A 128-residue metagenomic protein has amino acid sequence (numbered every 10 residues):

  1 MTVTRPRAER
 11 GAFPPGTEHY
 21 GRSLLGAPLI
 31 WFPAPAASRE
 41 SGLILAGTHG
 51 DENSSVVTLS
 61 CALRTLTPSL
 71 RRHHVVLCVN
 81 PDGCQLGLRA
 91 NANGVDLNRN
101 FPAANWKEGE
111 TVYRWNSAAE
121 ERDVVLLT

Functional and structural regions predicted by a protein language model:
M1-F32: Short glycine- and acidic-rich boundary segments immediately preceding or forming the N-terminal edge of structured
P15-G16, A36, R72: Hydrophobic alpha-helical segments and their boundary regions
S23-I44, T48: Acidic/His- and Gly-rich active-site-bordering loop/insert found across diverse amide/peptide-bond hydrolases
S23-L24, R39-S41, E52-S60, T67-T128: Active-site/substrate-binding loop(s) of hydrolase catalytic cores
L29-F32, C61-A62, L127: A generic local structural motif
